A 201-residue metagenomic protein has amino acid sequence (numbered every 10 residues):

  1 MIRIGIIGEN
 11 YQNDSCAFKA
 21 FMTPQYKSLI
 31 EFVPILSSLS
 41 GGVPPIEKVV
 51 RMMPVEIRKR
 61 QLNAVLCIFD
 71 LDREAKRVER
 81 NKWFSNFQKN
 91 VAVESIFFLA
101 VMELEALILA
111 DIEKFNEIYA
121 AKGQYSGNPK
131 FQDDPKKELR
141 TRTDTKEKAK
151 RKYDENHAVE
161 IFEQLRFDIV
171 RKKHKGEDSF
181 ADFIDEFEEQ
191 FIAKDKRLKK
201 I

Functional and structural regions predicted by a protein language model:
M1-R3, Q12-S37, E47-I201: C-terminal accessory helical subdomains adjacent to catalytic cores in phosphodiester- and nucleotide-handling enzymes
I6-G8: Short hydrophobic beta-strand that contains or immediately precedes a catalytic carboxylate
G41-G42: Glycine-centered helix-coil hinge/cap
